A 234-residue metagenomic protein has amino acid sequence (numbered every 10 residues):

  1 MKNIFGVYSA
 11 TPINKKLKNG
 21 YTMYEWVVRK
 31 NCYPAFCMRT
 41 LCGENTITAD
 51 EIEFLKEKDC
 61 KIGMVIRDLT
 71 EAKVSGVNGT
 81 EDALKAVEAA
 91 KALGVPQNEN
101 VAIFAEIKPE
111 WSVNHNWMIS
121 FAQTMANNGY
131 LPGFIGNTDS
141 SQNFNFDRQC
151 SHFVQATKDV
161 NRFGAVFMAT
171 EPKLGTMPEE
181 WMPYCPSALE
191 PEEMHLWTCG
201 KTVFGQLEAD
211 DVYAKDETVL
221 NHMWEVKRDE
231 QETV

Functional and structural regions predicted by a protein language model:
M1-K18, Y24, V28, S151-V234: Functionally critical loop-and-helix segments that line ligand-binding/catalytic clefts of soluble enzyme domains
K2-T22, N31-F121, A126-Y130: Substrate-binding cleft of extracellular glycoside hydrolase catalytic domains
S9, N128-N145, V166: Aromatic-lined carbohydrate-recognition surfaces of secreted/lumenal glycan-active proteins
D50, D59, D68, D82 (+6 more regions): Acidic-enriched, low-complexity/disordered segments with a strong bias for Aspartate over Glutamate
E71, S141, V203: Flexible, glycine-rich phosphate/dinucleotide-binding loops and adjacent beta-alpha linkers at cofactor/substrate
S75, S140-Q155: Glycine-rich, charge-decorated loop segments at or immediately adjacent to ligand/cofactor-binding or catalytic sites
